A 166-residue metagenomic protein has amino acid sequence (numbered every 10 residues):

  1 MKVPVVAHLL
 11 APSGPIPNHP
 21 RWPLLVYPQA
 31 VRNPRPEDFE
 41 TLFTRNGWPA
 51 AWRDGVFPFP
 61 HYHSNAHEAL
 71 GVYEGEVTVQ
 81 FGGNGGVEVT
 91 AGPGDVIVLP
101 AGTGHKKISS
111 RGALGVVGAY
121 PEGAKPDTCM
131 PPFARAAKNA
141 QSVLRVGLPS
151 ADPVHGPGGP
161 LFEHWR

Functional and structural regions predicted by a protein language model:
M1-P60, P160-R166: A short, N-terminal "cap"/entry segment at the start of jelly-roll beta-barrel domains of the cupin/DSBH fold
W48, E76-V77, G85: Short, charged/polar surface micro-motifs in flexible loops or helix N-caps
V56-P58, F81-G85, A101: Short acidic (Asp/Glu) patches
H63-Q80, V98: Short, conserved beta-strand element in jelly-roll/cupin
V72, G82-G83, V87-A91: Mid-length scaffold segments of soluble, non-membrane domains
A91-R111, Y120: Conserved metal-binding segment of the jelly-roll/cupin
I108-R166: Double-stranded beta-helix
